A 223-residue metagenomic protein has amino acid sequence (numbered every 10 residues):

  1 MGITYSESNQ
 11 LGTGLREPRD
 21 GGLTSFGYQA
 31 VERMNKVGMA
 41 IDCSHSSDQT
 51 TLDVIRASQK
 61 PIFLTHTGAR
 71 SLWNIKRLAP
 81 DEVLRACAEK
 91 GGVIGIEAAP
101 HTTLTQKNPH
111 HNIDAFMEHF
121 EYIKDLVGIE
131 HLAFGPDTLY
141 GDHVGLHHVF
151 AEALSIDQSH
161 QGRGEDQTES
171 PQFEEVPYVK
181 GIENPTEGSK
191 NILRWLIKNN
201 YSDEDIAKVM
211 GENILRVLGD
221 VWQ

Functional and structural regions predicted by a protein language model:
M1-I3, I41, I62-T65, I94-I96 (+1 more regions): Hydrophobic faces of well-ordered beta-strands that scaffold small-molecule active sites in alpha/beta enzyme cores
M1-Q10, S25-Y28, M34: Active-site histidine-anchored catalytic micro-motif
S6-S8, M39, S44-Q49, T67-R70 (+2 more regions): Active-site beta-loop-alpha junctions enriched in small/polar residues
Q10-G21, Y178-V179: Glycine-rich phosphate-binding "P-loop"
R16-F63, K76-G92, D114-E130: Histidine/acidic residue-rich metal-binding segments in metalloenzymes
A88-T102, K107-I113: A conserved active-site cap/scaffold subdomain adjacent to cofactor or substrate pockets
A98, V127-E152, I156-I182: Short acidic/histidine-rich active-site segments
P171-Q223: Mid-to-C-terminal alpha-helical segments outside catalytic/metal-binding sites
